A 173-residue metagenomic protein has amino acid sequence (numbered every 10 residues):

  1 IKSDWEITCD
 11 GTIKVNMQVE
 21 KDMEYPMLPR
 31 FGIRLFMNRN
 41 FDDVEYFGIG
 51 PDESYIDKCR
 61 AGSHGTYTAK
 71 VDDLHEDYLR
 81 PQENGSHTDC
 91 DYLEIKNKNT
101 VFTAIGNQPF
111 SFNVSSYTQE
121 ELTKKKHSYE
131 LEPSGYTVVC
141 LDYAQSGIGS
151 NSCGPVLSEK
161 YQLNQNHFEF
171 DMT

Functional and structural regions predicted by a protein language model:
I1-T173: Beta-strand/loop-rich accessory regions of lumenal/periplasmic or secreted enzymes, predominantly carbohydrate-active
